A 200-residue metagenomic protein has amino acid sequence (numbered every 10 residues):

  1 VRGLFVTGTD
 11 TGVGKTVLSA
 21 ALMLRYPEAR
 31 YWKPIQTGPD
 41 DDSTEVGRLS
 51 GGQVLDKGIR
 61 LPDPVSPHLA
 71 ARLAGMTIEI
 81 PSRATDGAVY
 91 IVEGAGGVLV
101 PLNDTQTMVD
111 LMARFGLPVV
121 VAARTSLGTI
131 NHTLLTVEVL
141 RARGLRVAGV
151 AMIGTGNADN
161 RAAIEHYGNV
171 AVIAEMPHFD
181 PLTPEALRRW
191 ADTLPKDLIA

Functional and structural regions predicted by a protein language model:
G3, G12, V17-S82, D86-A88: N-terminal phosphate/diphosphate-binding loop that engages ATP/GTP or pyrophosphate donors across diverse enzyme folds
V6-T7: Hydrophobic anchor at the beta1->P-loop junction of P-loop NTPases
Y31-I35, V120-A123, A148-G154: Short internal beta-strands
S50, F115, Y167-V170: Short, structured coil segments at secondary-structure junctions
R83-N103: Switch II (G3) loop of P-loop NTPases
N103-S126: Inter-motif core of Ras-like GTPase G domains
V137-A200: C-terminal lobe/tail of nucleotide-utilizing enzymes
